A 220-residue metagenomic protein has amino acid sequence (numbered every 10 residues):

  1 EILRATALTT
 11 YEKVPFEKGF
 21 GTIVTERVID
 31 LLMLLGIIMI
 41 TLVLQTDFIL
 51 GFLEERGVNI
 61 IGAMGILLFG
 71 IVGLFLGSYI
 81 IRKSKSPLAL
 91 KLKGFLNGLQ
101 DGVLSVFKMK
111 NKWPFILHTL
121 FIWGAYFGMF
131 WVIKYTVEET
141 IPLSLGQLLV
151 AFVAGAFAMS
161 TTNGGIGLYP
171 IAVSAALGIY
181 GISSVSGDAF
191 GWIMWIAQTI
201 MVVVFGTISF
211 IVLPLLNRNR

Functional and structural regions predicted by a protein language model:
E1, K13-R27, S183-I193: Membrane-interface alpha-helices at helix entry/exit sites of multi-pass transporters
E1-T9, N163-I179: Re-entrant/interfacial helical elements at transmembrane boundaries that shape and gate the permeation pathway
A7-T10, G21-T22, G94-S105, A175: Short amphipathic alpha-helical coupling elements at transmembrane boundaries
F20-V43, I193-F205: Membrane-embedded alpha-helical segments of transport systems, primarily multispan ion/solute transporters
L44, F48-A156, A197-R220: Predominantly cytoplasmic-facing regulatory/coupling regions of multi-pass membrane proteins
V150-P170: Transmembrane alpha-helix interface/packing and boundary motifs in multi-pass membrane proteins, characterized by
